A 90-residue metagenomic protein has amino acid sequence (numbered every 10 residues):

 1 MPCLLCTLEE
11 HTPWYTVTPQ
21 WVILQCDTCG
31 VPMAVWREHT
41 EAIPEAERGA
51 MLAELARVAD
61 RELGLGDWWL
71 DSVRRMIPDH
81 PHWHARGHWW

Functional and structural regions predicted by a protein language model:
M1-W90: HIT superfamily nucleotide-processing domains
